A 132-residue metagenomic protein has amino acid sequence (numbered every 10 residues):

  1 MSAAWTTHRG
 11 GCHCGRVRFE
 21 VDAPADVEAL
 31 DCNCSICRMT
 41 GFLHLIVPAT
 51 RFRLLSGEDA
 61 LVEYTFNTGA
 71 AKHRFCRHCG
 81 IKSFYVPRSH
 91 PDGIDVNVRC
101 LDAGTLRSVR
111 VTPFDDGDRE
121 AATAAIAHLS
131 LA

Functional and structural regions predicted by a protein language model:
M1-A132: A short Gly-Trp-Pro
